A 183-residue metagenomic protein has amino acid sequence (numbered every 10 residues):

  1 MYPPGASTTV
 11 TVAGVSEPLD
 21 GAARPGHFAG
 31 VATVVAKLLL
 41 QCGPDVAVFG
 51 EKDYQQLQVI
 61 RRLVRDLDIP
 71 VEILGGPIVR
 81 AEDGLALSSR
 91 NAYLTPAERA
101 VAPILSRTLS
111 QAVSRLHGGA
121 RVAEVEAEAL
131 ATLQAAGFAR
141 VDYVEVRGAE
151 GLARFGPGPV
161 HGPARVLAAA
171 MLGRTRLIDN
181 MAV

Functional and structural regions predicted by a protein language model:
M1-A139, R147-G151, M181: Nucleotidyltransferase catalytic core that binds NTPs
A131-R176: Acidic/histidine-rich
T175-V183: Charged, cofactor-coupling segments
